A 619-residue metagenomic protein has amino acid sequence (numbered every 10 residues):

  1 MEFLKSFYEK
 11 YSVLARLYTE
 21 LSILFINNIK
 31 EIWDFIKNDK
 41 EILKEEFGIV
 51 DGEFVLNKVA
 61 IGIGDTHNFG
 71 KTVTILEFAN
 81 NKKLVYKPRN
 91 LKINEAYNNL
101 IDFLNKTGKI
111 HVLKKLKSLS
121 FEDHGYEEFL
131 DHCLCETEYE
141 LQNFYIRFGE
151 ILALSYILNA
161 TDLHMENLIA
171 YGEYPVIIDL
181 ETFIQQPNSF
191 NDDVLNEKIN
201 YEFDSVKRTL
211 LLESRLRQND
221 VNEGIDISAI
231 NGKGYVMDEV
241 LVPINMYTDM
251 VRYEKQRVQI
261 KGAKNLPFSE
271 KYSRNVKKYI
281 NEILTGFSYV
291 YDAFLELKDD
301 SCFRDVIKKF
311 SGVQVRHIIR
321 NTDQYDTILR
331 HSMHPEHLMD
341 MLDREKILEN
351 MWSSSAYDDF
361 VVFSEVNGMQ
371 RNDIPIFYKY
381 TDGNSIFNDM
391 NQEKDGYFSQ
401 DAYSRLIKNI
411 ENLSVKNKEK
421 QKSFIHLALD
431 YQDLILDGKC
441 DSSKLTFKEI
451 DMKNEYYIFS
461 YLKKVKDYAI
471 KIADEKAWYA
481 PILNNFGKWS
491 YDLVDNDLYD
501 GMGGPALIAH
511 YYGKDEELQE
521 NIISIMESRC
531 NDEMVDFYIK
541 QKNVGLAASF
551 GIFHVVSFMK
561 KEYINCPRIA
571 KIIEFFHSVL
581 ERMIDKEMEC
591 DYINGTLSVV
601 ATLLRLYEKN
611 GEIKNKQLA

Functional and structural regions predicted by a protein language model:
M1-V13, L17, L24-A160, Y174: Conserved ATP-binding subdomain of kinase catalytic cores across diverse folds
F3-W33, Y174-F459: C-terminal catalytic region of ATP-dependent kinase domains
G125, R147, D495-H510, N543-F558 (+1 more regions): Well-ordered alpha-helical segments within folded domains of soluble proteins
E166-L168: Hydrophobic residue at the +6 position relative to the catalytic HRD Asp in the kinase catalytic loop
A170-G172: Activation-loop N-terminal segment of eukaryotic-like protein kinases
D437-D500, L507-Y511: Low-complexity, Ser/Thr/Pro/Gly-enriched N-terminal "stalk/linker" regions
I458-K476, K514-I539, P567-M588, K614-A619: Long, well-ordered core segments of solenoidal/helical folds
Y512, M559-Y563, L606-K614: Inter-helical turn/loop segments and adjacent helix faces that build the functional surface of alpha-helical bundle
